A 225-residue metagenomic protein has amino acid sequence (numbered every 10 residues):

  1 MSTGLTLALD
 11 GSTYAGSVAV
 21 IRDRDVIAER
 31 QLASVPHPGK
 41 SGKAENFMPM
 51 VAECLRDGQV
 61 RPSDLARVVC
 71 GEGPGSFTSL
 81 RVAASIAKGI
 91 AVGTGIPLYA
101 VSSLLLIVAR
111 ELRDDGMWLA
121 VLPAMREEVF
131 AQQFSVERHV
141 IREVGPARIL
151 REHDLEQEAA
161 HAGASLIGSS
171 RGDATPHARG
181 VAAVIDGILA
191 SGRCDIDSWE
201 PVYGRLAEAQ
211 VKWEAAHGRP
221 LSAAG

Functional and structural regions predicted by a protein language model:
M1-E29, K40-N46, Y99-G225: Oxyanion-binding and handling regions
T3, L65-V68: Phosphate-coordination loops involved in phosphoryl transfer and adenosine-cofactor binding
I27-P36, R67-C70: Glycine/charged-rich beta-loop-alpha catalytic/anionic-binding loops adjacent to active sites
V35-R56: N-terminal phosphate-binding loop and adjacent alpha-helix
V51-A66, V136, Q157-A164: Phosphate/pyrophosphate-binding loops at sites that engage ATP/ADP/AMP, CoA/4′-phosphopantetheine, polyphosphate
A52-E53, K88, V92, A183 (+1 more regions): Short glycine/serine- and small hydrophobic-enriched flexible loop segments
R56-S63, A91-V101: Phosphate-handling active-site elements
R67-L98: DPxDG-like acidic metal-binding loop motif
